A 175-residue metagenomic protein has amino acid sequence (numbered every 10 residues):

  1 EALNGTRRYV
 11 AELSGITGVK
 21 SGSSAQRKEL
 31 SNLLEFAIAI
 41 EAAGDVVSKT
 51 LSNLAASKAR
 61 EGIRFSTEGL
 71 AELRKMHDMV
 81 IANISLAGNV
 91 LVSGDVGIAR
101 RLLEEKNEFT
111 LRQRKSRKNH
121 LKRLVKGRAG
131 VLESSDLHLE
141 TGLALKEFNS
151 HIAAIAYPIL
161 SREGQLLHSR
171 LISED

Functional and structural regions predicted by a protein language model:
E1-D175: Cytosolic, long alpha-helical scaffolding segments
